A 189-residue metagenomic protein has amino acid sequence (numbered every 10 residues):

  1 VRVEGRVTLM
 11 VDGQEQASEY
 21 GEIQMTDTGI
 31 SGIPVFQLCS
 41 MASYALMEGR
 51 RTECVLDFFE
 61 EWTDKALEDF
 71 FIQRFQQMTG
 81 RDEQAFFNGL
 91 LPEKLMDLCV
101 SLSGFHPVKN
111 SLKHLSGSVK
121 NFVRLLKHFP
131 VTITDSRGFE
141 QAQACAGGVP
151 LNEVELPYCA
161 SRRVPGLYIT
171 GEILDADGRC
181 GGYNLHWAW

Functional and structural regions predicted by a protein language model:
V1-N110: An anion/pyrophosphate-binding glycine-rich loop and adjacent beta-alpha core in soluble alpha-beta enzymes
S31-P34, V149-P150, I173, C180-N184: Gly/Ser/Thr-rich beta-alpha loop segments that engage phosphate groups in nucleotides
I33, W62, A66, L90 (+6 more regions): Conserved active-site and cofactor/substrate-binding residues in soluble primary-metabolism enzymes
V35-C39, K120-V123, K127, W189: Predominant activation on well-ordered alpha-helical scaffold segments within soluble catalytic domains
C39, P157-Y158, G181-G182: Residue-level detector of alpha-helical segments with a strong bias toward transmembrane helices and their helix-loop
A42, A160-S161, N184-L185: Alpha-helix termini
D97-D177: A glycine-rich dinucleotide-binding beta-alpha-beta segment and adjacent secondary-structure elements that constitute
N110, A176-W189: A conserved FAD-binding loop/helix module that cradles the flavin
